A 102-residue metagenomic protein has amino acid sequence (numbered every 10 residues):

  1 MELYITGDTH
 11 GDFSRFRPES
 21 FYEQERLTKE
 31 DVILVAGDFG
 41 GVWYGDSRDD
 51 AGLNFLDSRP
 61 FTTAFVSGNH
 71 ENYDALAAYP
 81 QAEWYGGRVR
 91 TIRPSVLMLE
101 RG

Functional and structural regions predicted by a protein language model:
M1-Y4: Extreme N-terminal starter segment of soluble prokaryotic enzymes
T6, D12-G102: Core catalytic region of metal-dependent phosphoesterases/phosphodiesterases, especially metallo-beta-lactamase-like
